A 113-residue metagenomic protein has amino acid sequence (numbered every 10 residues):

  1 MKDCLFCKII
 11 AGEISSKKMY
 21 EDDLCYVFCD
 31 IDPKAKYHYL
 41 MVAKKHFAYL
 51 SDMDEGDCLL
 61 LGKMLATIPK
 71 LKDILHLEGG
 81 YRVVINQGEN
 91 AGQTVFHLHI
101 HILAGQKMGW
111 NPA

Functional and structural regions predicted by a protein language model:
M1-A113: HIT superfamily nucleotide-processing domains
